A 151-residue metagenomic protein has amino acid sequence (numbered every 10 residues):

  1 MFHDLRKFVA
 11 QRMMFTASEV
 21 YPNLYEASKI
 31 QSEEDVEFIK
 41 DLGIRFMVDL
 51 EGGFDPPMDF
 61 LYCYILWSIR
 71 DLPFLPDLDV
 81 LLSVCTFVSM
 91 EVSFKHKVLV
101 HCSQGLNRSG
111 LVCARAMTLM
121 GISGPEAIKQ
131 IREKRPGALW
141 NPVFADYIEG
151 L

Functional and structural regions predicted by a protein language model:
M1-Q11: N-terminal glycine-/charge-rich "phosphate-binding" loop or analogous flexible N-terminal tail
H3-L5, T86, R108: Intrinsically disordered, low-complexity segments enriched in polar/charged residues with Gly/Pro, especially when
V9-K97, R115-G150: Cysteine-based protein phosphatase catalytic domain of the PTP/DSP
C102: Short cysteine clusters
G105: Conserved G/P- and acidic residue-centered "switch" motifs that form tight phosphate/ATP-binding loops in soluble
R108, V112-A116: Hydrolases whose catalytic domains are alpha/beta-hydrolase-1, hotdog thioesterase, or metallo-beta-lactamase-like
